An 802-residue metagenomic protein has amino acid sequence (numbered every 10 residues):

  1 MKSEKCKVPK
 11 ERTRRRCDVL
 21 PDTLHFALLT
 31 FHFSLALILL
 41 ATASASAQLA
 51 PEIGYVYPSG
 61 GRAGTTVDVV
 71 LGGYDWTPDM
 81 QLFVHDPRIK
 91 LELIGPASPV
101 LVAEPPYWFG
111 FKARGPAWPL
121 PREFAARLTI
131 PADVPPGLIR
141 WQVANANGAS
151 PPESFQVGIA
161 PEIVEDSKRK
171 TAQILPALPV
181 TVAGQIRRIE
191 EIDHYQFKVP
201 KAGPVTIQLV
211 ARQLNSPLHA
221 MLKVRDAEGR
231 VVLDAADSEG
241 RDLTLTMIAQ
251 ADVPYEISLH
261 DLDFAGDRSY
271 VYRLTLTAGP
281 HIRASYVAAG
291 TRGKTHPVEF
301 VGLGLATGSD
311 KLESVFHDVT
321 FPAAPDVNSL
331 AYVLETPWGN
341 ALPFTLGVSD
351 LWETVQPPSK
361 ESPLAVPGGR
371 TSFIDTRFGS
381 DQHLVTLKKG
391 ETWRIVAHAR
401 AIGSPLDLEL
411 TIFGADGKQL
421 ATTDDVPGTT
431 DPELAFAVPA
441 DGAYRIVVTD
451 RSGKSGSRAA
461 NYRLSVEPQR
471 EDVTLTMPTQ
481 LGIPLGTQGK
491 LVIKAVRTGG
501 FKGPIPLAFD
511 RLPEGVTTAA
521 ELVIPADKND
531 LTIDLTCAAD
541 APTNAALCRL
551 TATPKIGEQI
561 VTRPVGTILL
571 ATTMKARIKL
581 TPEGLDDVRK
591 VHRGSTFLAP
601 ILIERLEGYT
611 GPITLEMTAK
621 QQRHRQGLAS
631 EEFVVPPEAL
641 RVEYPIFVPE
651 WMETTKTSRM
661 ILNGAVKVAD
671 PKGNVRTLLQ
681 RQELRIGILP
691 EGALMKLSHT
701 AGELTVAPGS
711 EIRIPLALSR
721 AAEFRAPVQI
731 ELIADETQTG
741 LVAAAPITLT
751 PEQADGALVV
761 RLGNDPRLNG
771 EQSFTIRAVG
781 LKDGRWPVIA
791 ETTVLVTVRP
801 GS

Functional and structural regions predicted by a protein language model:
M1-A47: Intrinsic disorder/low-complexity segments
Q48-A103, Q185-S329, L334-P337, V348 (+8 more regions): Acidic, Ser/Thr/Pro-rich low-complexity intrinsically disordered segments
Q48-R187, S258-D375, T449-G456, A460-N461 (+6 more regions): Ser/Thr/Pro-rich low-complexity tracts
Y55-P58, S285-V287, T476-Q480, T518-E521 (+4 more regions): Surface-exposed, proline-enriched loop/turn segments that connect beta strands in immunoglobulin-like
T66, P121, P136-L138, A202 (+13 more regions): Extracellular Ig-like/FN3 beta-sandwich strand-entry sites
D86-L93, F509-A520, T618-E632, I733-P746: Short, solvent-exposed loop/linker segments at beta-strand-coil boundaries, enriched for Pro/Gly and Ser/Thr
G115-L120, D237-G240, I248-A249, V426-T429 (+6 more regions): Short proline/glycine- and polar residue-rich coil/turn motifs
T129-P135, I248-D252, F264, V319-D326 (+8 more regions): Short, surface-exposed loop/turn segments at beta-strand-coil junctions that are enriched for proline with nearby
